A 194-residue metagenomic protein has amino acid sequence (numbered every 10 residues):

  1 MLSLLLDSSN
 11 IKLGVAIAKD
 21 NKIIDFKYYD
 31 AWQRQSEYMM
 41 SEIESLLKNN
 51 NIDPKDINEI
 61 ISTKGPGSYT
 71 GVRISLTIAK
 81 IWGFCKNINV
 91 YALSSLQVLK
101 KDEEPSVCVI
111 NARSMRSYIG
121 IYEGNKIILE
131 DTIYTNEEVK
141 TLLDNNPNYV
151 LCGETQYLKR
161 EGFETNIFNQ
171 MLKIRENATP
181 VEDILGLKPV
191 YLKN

Functional and structural regions predicted by a protein language model:
M1-K22, Y91-N194: Oxyanion-binding and handling regions
M1-N58, S62, T132-I133: N-terminal beta-alpha supersecondary unit
W32-Q35, S68, L99, M115: Alpha-helix N-cap/loop-to-helix initiation residues
Y38-S41, R73, T77, V98: Short amphipathic alpha-helical face segments that pack within enzyme cores and frequently flank/anchor catalytic
E59-V90: DPxDG-like acidic metal-binding loop motif
